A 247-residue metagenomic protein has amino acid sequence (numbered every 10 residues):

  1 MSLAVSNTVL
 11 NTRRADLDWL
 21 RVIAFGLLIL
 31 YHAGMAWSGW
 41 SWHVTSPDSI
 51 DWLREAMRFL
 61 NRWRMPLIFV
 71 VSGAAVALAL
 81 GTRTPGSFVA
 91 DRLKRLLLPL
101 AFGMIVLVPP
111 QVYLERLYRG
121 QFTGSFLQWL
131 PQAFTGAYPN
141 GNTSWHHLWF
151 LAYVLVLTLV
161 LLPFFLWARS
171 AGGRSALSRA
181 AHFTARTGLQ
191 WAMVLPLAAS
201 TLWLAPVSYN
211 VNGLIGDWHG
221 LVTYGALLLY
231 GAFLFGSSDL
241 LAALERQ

Functional and structural regions predicted by a protein language model:
S2-Q247: Alpha-helical transmembrane segments and their immediate juxtamembrane cytosolic regions
